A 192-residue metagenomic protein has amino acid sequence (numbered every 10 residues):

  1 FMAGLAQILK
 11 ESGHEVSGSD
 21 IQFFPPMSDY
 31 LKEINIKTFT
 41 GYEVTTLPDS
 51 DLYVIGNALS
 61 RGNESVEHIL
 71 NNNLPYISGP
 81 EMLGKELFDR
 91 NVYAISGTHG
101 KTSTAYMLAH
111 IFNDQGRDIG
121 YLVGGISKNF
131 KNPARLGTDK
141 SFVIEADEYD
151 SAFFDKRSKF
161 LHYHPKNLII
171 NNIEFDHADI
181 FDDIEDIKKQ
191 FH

Functional and structural regions predicted by a protein language model:
F1-M82, I184, K189: N-terminal leader/targeting and accessory segments in enzymes
I8, T46, R61-H192: Phosphate-binding loop of NTP-binding sites
